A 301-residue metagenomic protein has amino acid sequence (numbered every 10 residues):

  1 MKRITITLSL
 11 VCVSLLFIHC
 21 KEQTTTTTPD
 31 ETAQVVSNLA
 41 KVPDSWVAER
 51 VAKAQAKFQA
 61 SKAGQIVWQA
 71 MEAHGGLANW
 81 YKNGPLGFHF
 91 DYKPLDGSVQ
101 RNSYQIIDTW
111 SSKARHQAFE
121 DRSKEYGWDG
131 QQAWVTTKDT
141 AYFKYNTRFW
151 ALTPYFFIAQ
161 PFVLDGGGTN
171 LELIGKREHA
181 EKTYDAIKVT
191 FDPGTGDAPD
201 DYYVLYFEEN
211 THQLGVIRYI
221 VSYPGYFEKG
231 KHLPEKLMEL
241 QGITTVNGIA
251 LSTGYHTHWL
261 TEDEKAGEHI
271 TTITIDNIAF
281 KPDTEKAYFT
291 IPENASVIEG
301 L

Functional and structural regions predicted by a protein language model:
M1-L8: Bacterial N-terminal signal peptides that target proteins for export
L16-H19: C-terminal motif of bacterial Sec signal peptides marking the signal peptidase cleavage site
K21-Q23: Bacterial signal peptide processing site
T27-K57: Post-signal peptide N-terminal segment of mature Sec-exported envelope proteins
Q34-V36, Y81-P85, Y104-H116, Y126-W134 (+4 more regions): Short, solvent-exposed coil/turn segments at beta-strand boundaries
E49-A52, A56-F58, K62-A141, E172-L173: N-terminal mature ectodomain segment of secretory-pathway/periplasmic proteins
F58-A63, G127-D201, G225-K231, L301: Flexible, processing/modification-adjacent segments and terminal tails in exported/periplasmic/extracellular proteins
Y184-F289: Gly/Pro-enriched, hydrophobic low-complexity segments that function as extracytoplasmic propeptides/linkers
